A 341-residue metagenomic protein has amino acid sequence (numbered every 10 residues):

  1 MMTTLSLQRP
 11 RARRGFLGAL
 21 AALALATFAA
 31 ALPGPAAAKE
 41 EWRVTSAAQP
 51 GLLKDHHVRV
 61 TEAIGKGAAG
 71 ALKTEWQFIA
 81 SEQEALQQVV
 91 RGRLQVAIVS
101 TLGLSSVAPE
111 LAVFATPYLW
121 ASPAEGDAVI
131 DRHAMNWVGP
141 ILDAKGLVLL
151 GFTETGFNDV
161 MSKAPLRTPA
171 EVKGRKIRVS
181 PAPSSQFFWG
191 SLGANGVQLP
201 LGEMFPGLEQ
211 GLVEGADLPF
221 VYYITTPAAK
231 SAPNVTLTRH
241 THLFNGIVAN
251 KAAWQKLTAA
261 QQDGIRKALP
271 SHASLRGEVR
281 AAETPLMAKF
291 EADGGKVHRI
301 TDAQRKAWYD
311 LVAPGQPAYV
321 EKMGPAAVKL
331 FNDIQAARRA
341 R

Functional and structural regions predicted by a protein language model:
T3-T4, D302: Surface-exposed binding/hinge segments that line and control ligand-binding clefts or catalytic entry sites
T4-L20: Twin-arginine (Tat) signal peptide motif
T4-L5, F28, E62: N-terminal compositionally biased, intrinsically disordered segments and leader/signal-like regions
G18, A38-E125, H133-A134, L142-R341: N-terminal secretory/targeting leader peptides
G18-A31: Bacterial N-terminal signal peptides
L32-A38: Sec/Tat signal peptide C-region and signal peptidase I cleavage site
